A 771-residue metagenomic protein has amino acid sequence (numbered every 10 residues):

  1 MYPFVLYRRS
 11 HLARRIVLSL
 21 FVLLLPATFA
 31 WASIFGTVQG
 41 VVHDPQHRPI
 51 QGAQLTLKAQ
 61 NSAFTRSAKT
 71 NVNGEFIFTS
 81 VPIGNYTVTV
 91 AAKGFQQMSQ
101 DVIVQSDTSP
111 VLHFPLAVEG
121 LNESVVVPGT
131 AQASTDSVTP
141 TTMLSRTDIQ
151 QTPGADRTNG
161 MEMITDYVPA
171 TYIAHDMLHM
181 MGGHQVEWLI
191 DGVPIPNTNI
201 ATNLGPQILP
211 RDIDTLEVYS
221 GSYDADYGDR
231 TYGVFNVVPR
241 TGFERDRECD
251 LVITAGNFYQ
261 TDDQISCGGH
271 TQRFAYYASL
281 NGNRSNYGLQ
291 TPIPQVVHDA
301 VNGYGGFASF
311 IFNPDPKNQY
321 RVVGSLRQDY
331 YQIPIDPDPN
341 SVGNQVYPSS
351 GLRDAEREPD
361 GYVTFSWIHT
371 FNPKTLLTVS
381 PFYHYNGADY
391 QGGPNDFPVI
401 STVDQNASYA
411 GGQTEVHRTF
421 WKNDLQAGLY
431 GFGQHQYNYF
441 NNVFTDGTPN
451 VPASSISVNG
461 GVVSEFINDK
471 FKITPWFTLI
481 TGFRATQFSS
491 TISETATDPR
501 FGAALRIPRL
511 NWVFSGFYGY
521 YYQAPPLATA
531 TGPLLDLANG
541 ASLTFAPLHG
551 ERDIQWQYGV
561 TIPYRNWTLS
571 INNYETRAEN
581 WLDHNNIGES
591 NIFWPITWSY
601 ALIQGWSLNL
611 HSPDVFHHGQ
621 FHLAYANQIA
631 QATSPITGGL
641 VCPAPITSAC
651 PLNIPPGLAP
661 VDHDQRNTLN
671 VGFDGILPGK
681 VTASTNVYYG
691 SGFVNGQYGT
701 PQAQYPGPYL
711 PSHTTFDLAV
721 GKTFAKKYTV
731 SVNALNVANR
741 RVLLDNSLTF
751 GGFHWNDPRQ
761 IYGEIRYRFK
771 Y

Functional and structural regions predicted by a protein language model:
F4, Y689-Y698, G721-Y771: C-terminal beta-signal and adjacent terminal beta-strands/loops of Gram-negative outer-membrane beta-barrel proteins
L18, A27-S137, N197: Periplasm-facing N-terminal accessory domains of Gram-negative outer-membrane beta-barrel systems
F95-Q96, Q100-H113, L121-D224, V238-R240 (+4 more regions): Periplasmic N-terminal accessory/gating domains of Gram-negative outer-membrane beta-barrel systems
L204, T215-Y223, V234-G269, A278-L280 (+1 more regions): Short strand-turn segments of transmembrane beta-barrel domains in outer membranes, especially the first one or two
A255-R284, P294-Q332, A355-L376, W421: Transmembrane beta-barrel wall of Gram-negative outer-membrane proteins
N313-D329, E356-S493: Face-selective signature of the C-terminal outer-membrane beta-barrel domain
T378-F382, N386-Y390, R506, S515 (+5 more regions): Membrane-embedded beta-barrel scaffold of Gram-negative outer-membrane proteins
K472-T478, N573-R577, I596-Y698, A738: Gram-negative outer-membrane beta-barrel transporters
